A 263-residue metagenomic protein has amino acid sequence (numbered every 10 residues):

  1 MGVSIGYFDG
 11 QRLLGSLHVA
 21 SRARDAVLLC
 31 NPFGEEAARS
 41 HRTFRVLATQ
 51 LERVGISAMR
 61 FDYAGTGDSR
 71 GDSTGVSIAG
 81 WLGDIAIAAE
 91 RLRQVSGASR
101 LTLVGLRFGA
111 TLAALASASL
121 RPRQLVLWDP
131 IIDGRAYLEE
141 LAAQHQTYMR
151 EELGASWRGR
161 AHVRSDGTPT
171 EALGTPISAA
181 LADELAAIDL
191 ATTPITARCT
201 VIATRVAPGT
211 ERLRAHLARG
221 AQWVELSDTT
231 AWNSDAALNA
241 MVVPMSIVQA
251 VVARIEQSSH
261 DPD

Functional and structural regions predicted by a protein language model:
M1-A20, L238: An N-terminal hydrophobic leader/cap segment in hydrolases
G10, V19-D62: Short, surface-exposed "cap/lid" segments of acyl-processing enzymes
F33, S57-S69, I131, T229: Short beta-to-alpha linker loops that shape the active-site pocket of alpha/beta-hydrolase fold enzymes
T66-A98: Catalytic nucleophile-loop/oxyanion-hole region of alpha/beta-hydrolase and closely related hydrolase-like folds
V95-R107: Alpha/beta-hydrolase fold nucleophile elbow
V104-A114, D129: Gly/Ala-rich beta-loop-alpha elbow adjacent to hydrolase catalytic centers
L115-S119: Active-site signature of alpha/beta-hydrolase-fold catalytic machinery across serine- and Asp/Cys-nucleophile hydrolases
L120-Q257, D263: The alpha/beta-hydrolase serine catalytic core
